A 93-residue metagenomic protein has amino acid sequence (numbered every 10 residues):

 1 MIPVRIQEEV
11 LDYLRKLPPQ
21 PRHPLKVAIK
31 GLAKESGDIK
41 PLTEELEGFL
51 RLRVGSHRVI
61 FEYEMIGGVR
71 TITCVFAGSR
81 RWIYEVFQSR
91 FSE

Functional and structural regions predicted by a protein language model:
M1-A28: Arg/Lys-rich, positively charged N-terminal/basic patches that mediate binding to nucleic acids
M1-P3, V54-H57, E62-E93: Enriched for short, Lys/Arg-rich terminal
D12, E47, R80-W82: Surface-exposed, flexible loop/turn segments at secondary-structure boundaries
K16, G31-L32, A77: Conserved catalytic core of Hanks-type protein kinase domains
I29-R53: A short, surface-exposed loop/turn module that caps and links secondary-structure elements
